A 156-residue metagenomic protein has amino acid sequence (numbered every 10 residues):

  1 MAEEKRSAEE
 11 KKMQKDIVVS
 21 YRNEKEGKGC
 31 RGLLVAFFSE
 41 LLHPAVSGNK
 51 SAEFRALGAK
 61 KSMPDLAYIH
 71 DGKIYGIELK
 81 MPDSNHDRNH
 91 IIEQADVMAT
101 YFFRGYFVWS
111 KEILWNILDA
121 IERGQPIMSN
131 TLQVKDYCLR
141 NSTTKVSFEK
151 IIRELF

Functional and structural regions predicted by a protein language model:
M1-F156: Catalytic phosphate/metal-binding cores of nucleic-acid and nucleotide-processing enzymes, i.e., regions that mediate
